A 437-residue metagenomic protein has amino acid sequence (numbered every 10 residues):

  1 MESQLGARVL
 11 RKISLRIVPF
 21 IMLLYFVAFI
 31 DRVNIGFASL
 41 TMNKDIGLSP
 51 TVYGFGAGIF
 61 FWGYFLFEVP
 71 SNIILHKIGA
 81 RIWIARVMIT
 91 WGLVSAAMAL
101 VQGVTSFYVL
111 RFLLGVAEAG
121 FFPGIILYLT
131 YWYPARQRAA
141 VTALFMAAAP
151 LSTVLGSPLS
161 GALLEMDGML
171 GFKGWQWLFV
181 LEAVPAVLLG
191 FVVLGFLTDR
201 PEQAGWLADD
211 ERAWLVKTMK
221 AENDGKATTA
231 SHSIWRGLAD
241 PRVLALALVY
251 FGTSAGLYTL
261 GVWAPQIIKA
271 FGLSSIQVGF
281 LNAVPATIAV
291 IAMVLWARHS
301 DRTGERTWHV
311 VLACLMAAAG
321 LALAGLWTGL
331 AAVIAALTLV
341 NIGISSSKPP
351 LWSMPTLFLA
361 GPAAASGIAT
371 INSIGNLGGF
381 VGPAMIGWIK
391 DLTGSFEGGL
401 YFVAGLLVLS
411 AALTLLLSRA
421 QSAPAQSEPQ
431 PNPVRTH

Functional and structural regions predicted by a protein language model:
I35-G36, W235-M293, A297, K348 (+2 more regions): Extracytoplasmic gate region of multi-pass secondary transporters
G47, G79, L100-S106, A117 (+4 more regions): Helix-breaking motifs and short loop linkers at transmembrane-helix boundaries and internal kinks in secondary membrane
L66-T105: Conserved MFS/SLC helix-loop-helix module at the cytosolic interface between two early adjacent transmembrane helices
H76-M88, D301-C314: Cytoplasmic membrane-interface "Motif A"-like loop-to-helix N-cap segments of 12-TM Major Facilitator Superfamily
L110-A147: Cytoplasmic helix-loop-helix junction between adjacent transmembrane helices in 12-TM secondary transporters
T130-R138, P355-A365: Paired intracellular helix-loop junctions of major facilitator superfamily
A140-L164, P185-A186, N372-G382: Glycine-rich segments within core transmembrane alpha-helices of 12-TM secondary carriers
G304-M354: C-terminal transmembrane helical hairpin of 12-TM major facilitator-type secondary transporters
